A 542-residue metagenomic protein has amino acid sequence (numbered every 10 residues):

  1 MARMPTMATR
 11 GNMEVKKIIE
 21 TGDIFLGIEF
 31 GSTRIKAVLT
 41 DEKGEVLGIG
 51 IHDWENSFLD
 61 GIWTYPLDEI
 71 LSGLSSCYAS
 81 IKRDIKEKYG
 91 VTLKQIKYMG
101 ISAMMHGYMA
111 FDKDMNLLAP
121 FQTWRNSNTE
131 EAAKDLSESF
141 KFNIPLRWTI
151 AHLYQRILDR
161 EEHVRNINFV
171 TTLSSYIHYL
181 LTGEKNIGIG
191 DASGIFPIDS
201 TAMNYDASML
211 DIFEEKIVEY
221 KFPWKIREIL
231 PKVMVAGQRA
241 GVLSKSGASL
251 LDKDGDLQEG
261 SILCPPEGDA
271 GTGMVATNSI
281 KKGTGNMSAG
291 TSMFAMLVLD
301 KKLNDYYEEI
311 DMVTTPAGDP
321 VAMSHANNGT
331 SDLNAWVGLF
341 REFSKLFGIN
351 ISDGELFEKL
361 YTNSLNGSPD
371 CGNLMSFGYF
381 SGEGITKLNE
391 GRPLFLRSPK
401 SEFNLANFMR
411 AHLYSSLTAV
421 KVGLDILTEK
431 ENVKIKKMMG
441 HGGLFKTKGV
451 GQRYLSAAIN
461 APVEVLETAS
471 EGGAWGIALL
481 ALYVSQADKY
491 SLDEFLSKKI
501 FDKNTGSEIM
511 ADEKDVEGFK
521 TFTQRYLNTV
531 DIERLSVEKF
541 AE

Functional and structural regions predicted by a protein language model:
A2-P120, N166, R227, S249 (+6 more regions): N-terminal glycine/serine-rich phosphate-binding loop of ATP-dependent small-molecule kinases, especially carbohydrate
A8, N12-T21, L26-G27, L93 (+6 more regions): Active-site core segments that coordinate phosphate-bearing ligands/cofactors across diverse enzyme families
G48-I49, F222-Q238: Core alpha/beta catalytic barrel or barrel-like domain that forms the active/cofactor pocket in diverse metabolic
W63, S137-K141, I229: Short glycine/proline- and acidic residue-enriched helix-loop micro-motifs that form flexible lids or anion-recognition
K86-T123, N143-P145, H178-G190, G194-D199 (+1 more regions): Short beta-strand-loop/turn "lid" adjacent to the catalytic site in phosphate-handling enzymes
N126: Carbohydrate-associated surface elements
T129: Gly/Ser-rich phosphate-binding catalytic loop and adjacent alpha/beta segment that cradle a phosphoryl group at enzyme
